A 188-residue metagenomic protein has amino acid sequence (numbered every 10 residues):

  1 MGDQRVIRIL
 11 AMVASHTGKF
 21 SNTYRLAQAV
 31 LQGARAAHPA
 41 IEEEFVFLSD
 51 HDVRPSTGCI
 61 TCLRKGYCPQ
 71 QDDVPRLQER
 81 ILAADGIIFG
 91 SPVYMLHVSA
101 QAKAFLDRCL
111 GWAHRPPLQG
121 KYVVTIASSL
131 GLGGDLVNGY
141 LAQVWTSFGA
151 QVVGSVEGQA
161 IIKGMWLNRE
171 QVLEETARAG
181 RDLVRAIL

Functional and structural regions predicted by a protein language model:
M1-S91, L96-G111, E174-A179, V184 (+1 more regions): N-terminal beta1-alpha1-beta2 submodule of the flavodoxin-like/Rossmannoid cofactor-binding fold
H16-F20, M95, S129-L132, I161-K163: Short histidine/acidic/glycine/proline-rich micro-motifs that form metal- and phosphate-coordinating active-site loops
K65, G90-V93, T125, S129 (+1 more regions): Conserved short-loop catalytic and cofactor-binding motifs
A100, G134-G139, L167-Q171: A short secondary-structure junction signal
W112-P116: Conserved helix-turn-beta segment immediately C-terminal to the redox Cys motif in thioredoxin-like folds
P117-G158: Short, glycine-/small-residue-rich phosphate/pyrophosphate-handling segment
Q143-L188: Active-site/pore-lining binding-face segments in mid-to-C-terminal subdomains
